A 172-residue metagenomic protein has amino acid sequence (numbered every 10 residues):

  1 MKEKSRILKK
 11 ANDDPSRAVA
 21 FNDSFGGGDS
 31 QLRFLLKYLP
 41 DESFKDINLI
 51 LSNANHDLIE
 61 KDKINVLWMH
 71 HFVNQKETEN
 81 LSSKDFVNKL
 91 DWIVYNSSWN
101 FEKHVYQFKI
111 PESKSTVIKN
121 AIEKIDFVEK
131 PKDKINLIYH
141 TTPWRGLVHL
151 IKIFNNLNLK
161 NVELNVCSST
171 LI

Functional and structural regions predicted by a protein language model:
M1-A54, L58: N-terminal pre-catalytic "stem/leader" segment of glycosyltransferase-like enzymes
E42-S43, N55-D62, V87, Q107-K109 (+1 more regions): Short loop/helix-cap segments at secondary-structure boundaries that form the rim of catalytic
I47-E77, D91-Y95, T116-I118: Active-site proximal beta-strand in glycosyltransferases
E77-T78, V105-Y106, T116-N136: Acidic anion/phosphate-binding donor-loop and adjacent secondary structure in glycosyltransferase catalytic cores
N80-D91: A conserved, positively charged/aromatic
D91-K114: A short, active-site helix/loop in glycosyltransferases that binds the activated sugar's phosphate group
W99, A121, T170: Carbohydrate-associated surface elements
K124, P131-I172: Conserved catalytic-core segment of nucleotide-activated headgroup transferases in glycan assembly
